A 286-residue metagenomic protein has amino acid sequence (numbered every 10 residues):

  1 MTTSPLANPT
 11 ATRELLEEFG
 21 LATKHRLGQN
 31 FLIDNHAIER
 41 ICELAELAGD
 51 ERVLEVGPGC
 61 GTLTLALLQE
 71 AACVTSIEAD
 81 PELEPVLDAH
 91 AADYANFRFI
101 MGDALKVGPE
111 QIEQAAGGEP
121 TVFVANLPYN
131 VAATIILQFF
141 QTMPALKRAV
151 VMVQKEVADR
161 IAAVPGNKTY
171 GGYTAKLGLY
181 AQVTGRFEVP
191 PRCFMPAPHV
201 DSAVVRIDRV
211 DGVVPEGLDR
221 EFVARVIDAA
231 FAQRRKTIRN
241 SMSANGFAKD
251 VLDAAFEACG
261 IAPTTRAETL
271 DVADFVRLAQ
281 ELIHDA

Functional and structural regions predicted by a protein language model:
M1-D228, E257, R277-H284: Catalytic cores of RNA-modifying enzymes
R209, I227-A286: C-terminal lobe and adjacent flexible extensions of AdoMet/dcAdoMet transferase-like proteins
